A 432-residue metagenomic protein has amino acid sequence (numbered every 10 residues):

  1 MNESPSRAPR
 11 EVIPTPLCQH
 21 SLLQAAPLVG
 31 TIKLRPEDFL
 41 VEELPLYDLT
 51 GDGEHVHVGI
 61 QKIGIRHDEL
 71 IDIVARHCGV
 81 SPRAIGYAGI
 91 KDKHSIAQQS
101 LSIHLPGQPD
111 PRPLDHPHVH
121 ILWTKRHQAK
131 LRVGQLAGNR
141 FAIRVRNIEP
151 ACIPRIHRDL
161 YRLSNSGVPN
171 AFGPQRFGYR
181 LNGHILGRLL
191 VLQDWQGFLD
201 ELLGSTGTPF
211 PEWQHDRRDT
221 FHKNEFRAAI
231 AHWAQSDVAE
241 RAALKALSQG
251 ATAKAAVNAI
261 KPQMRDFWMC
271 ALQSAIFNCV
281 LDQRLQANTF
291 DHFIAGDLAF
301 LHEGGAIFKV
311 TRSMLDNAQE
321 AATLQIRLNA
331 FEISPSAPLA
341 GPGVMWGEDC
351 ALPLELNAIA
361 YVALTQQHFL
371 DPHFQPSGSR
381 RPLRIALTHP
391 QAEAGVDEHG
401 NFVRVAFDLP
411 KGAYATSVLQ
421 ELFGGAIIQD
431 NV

Functional and structural regions predicted by a protein language model:
N2-G51, H55, I63-I65, H77-E398 (+4 more regions): Extended, charged/glycine-rich binding lobes that contact polyanionic ligands
H67-D72, A415, L419: Ser/Thr-Pro-rich, acidic low-complexity intrinsically disordered regions of eukaryotic RNA-binding
